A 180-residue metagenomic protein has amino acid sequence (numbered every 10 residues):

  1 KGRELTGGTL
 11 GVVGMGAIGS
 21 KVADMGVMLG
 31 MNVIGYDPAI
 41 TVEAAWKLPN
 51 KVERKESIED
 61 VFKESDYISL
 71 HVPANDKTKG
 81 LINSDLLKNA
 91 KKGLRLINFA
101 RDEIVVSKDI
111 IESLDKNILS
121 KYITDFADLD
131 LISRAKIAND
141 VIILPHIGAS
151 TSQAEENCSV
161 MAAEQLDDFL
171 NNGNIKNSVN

Functional and structural regions predicted by a protein language model:
K1-K92: Rossmann-like dinucleotide/phosphate-binding beta-alpha-beta segment
K92-N180: Rossmann-like dinucleotide-binding domain for NAD(H)/NADP(H)
